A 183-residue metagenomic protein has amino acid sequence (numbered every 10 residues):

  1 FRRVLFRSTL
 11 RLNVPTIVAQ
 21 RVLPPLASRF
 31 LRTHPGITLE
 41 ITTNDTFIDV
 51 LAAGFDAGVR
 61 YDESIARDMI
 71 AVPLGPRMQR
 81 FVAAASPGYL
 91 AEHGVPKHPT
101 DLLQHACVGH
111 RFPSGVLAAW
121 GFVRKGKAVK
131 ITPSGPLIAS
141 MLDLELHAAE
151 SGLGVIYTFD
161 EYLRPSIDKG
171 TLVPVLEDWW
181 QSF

Functional and structural regions predicted by a protein language model:
F1-L5: Short, small-residue-biased leader/transition segments that mark boundaries at the very start of proteins
F6, P15, P25, P87 (+1 more regions): Proline-rich low-complexity regions
S8-D68: Central regulatory/effector-binding core of bacterial HTH transcription factors
A52-G54, A66-F183: C-terminal regulatory
